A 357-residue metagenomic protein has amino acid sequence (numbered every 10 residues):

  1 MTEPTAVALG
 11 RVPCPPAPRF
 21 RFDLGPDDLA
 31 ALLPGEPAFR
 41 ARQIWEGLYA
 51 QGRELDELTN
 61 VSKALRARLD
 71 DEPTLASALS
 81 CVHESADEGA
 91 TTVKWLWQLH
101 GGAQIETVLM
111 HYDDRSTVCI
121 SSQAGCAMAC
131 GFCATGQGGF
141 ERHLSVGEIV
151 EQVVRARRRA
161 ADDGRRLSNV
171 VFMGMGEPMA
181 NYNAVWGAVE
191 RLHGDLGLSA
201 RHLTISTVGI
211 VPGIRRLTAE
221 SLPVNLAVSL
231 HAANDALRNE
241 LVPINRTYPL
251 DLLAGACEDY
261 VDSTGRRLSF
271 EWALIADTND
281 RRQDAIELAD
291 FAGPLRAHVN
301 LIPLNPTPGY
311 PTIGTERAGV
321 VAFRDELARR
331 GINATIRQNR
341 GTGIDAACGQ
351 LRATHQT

Functional and structural regions predicted by a protein language model:
M1-I105, H111, E258-R267, L274-T357: Auxiliary Fe-S-binding modules of radical SAM enzymes
S85, S121-S122, S206, S229: Short linear Ser/Thr-Pro motifs
V93, I105, S116-C119, M128 (+1 more regions): Generic beta-strand structural signal
L109-M110, A184: Residue-level structural signal for beta-strand termini and adjacent loop
H111-E151: Canonical Radical SAM [4Fe-4S] cluster-binding loop centered on the CxxxCxxC motif and its immediate flanking residues
V146-D162: Ferredoxin-type iron-sulfur electron-transfer modules in oxidoreductases and energy-metabolism complexes
R157-T335: Conserved AdoMet/S-adenosylmethionine-binding subsite of the radical SAM
